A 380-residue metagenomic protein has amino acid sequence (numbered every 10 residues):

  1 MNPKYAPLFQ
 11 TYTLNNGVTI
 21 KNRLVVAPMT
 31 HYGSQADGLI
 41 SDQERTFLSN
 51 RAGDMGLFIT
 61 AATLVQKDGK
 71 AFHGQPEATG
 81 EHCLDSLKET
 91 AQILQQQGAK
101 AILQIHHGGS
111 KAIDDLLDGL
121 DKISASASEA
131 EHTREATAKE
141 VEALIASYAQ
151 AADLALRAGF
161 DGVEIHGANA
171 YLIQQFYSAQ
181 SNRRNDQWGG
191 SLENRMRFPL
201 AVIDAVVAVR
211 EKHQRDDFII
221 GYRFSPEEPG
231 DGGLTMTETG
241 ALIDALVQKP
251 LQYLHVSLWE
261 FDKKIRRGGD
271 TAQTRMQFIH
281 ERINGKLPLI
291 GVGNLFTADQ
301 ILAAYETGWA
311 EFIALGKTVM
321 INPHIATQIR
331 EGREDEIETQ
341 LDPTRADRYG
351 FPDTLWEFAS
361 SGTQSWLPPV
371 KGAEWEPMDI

Functional and structural regions predicted by a protein language model:
M1-I380: Flavin-dependent oxidoreductase catalytic cores
